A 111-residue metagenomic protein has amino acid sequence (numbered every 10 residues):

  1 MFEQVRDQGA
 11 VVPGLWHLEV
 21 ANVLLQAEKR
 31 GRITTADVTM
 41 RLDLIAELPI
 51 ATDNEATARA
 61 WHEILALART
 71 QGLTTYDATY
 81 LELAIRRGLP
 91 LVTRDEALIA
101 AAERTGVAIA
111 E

Functional and structural regions predicted by a protein language model:
M1-L15, A27-T39, E96-A97, E103-T105: Short, well-structured N-terminal submotif of metal-dependent ribonuclease cores
R6-G9, P49, G72, G88 (+1 more regions): Residue-level detector of structured alpha->beta connecting loops
P13, T57, L81-E111: Acidic, PIN/NYN-like endoribonuclease modules and their adjacent C-terminal/linker elements
L15-L18, T79: Aromatic- and histidine-enriched alpha-helix N-cap/loop-to-helix transition segments that scaffold the rims
H17, D37-T70: Acidic catalytic patch
N22-K29, I85-R86: Short glycine/serine- and small hydrophobic-enriched flexible loop segments
